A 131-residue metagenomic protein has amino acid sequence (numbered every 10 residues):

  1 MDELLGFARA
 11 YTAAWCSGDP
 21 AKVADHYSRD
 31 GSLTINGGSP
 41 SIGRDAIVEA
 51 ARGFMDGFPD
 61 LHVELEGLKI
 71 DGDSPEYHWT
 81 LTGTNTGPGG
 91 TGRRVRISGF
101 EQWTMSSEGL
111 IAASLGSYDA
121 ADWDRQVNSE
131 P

Functional and structural regions predicted by a protein language model:
M1, W15, R29-D30, W79: A short alpha-helix capping/helix-coil boundary motif
E3, T34, V48-P131: A beta-strand edge to alpha-helix "cap/lid" segment located at domain peripheries
E3-S17: Solvent-exposed, amphipathic alpha-helical segments
A10-A13, D25, G53: Surface-exposed charged/polar residues within alpha-helices that form helix-capping/stabilizing sites and interaction
S17-D30, T34: Short, well-ordered alpha-helical segments enriched in acidic and aromatic residues
G37-P40: Short histidine/acidic/glycine/proline-rich micro-motifs that form metal- and phosphate-coordinating active-site loops
